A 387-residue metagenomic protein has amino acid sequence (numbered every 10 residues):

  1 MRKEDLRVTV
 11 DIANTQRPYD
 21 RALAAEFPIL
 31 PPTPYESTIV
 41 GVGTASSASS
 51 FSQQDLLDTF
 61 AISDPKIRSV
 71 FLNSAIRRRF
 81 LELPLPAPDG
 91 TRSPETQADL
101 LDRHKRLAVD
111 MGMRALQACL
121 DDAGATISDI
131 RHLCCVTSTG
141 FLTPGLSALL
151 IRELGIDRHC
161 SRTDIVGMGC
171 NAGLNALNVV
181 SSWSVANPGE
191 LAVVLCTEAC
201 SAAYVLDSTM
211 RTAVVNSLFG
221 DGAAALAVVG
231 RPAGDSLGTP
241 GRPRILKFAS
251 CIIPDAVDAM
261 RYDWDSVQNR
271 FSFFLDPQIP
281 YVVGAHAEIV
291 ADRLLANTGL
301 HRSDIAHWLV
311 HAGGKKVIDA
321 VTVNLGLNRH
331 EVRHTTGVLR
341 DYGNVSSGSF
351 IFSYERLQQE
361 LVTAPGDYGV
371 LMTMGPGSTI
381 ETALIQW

Functional and structural regions predicted by a protein language model:
D5-R106, L206-A285, I289-R293, M374 (+1 more regions): Condensing-enzyme catalytic core mediating Claisen C-C bond formation in acyl metabolism
A22-A24, P28-P31, M113, T139 (+6 more regions): Claisen-condensing/thiolase-fold acyl-transfer catalytic domains that form or cleave C-C bonds in fatty acid
V40-G43, V136, V166, L191-E198 (+2 more regions): Short beta-strand segments
K66, L107-A123, A223, V282-N297 (+1 more regions): Short, well-ordered amphipathic alpha-helical segments that serve as non-catalytic structural scaffolds within diverse
R79-I156, R162-G167, R302-I318: Conserved beta-ketoacyl condensing-enzyme motif
A115-I130, D235-L237, I289-A306, L325 (+1 more regions): Phosphate/pyrophosphate-binding loops at sites that engage ATP/ADP/AMP, CoA/4′-phosphopantetheine, polyphosphate
L142-I156, V194-V205, V257-D265, I318-V332: Acidic-glycine-rich active-site phosphate/pyrophosphate-binding loop
I165, A172-V179, C196-D221, V229: Active-site glycine-rich loop that binds ribose-phosphate moieties when present
